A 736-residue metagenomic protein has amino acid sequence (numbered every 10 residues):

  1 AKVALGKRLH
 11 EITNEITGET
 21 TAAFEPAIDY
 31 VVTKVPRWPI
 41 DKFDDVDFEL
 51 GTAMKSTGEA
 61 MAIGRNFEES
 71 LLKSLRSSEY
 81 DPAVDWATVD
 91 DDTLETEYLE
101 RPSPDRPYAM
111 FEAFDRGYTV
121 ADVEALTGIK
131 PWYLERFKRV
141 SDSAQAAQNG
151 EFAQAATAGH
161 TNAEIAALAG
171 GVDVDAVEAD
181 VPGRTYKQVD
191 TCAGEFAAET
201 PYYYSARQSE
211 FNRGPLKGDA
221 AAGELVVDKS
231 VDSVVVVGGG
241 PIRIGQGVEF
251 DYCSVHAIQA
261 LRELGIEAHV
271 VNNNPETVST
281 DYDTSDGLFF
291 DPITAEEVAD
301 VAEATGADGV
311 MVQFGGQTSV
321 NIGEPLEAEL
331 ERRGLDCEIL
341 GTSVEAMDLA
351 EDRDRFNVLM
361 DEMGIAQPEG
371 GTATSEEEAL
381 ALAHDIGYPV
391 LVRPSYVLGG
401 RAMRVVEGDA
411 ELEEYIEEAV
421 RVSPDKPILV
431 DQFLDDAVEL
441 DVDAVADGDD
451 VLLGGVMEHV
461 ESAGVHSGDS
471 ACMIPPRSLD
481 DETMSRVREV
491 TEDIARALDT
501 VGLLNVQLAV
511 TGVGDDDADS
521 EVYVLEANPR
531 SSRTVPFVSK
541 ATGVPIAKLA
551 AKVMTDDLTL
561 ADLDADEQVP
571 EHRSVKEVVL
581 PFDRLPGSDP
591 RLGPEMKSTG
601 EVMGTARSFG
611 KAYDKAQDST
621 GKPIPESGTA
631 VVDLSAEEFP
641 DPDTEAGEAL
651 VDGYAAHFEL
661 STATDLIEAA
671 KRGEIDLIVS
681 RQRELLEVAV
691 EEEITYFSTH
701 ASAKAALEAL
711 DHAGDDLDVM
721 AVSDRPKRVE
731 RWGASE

Functional and structural regions predicted by a protein language model:
A1-A146, A155-G159, L225-D232, D251 (+6 more regions): ATP-dependent carboxylate activation and anion-phosphoryl transfer catalytic cores that bind Mg-ATP to form
L9-T33, A87, E338-L340, G371-E376 (+4 more regions): Internal, active-site/partner-interface "lid" segment
S70, S74, V189-I365, T374-A381 (+1 more regions): ATP-binding N-terminal substructure of ATP-dependent carboxylate-amine bond-forming enzymes
V84-T88, L94, Y133-E151, A176-D219: Extracellular/periplasmic loop regions
F114-G128, Q145-E195, S485, A630-L650 (+1 more regions): Cofactor-pocket helix-loop regions in the catalytic cores of large enzyme subunits
P241-I244, A346-M347, Y396-G399, R530-T534: A short, flexible beta-alpha/helix-coil linker loop
R355-T374, A402-E407, I474-E482: Conserved thiamine diphosphate
